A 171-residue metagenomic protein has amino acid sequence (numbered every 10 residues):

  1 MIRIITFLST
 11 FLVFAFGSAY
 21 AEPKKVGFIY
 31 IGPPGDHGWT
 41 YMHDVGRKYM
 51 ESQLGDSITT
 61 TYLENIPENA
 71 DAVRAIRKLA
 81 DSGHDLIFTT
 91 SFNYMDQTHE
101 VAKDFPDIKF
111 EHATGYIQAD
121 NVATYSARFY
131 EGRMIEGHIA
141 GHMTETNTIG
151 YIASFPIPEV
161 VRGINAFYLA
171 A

Functional and structural regions predicted by a protein language model:
M1-I4: Positively charged n-region of N-terminal signal peptides that target proteins for export
T6-A15: Bacterial N-terminal signal peptides
F16-A21: Sec/Tat signal peptide C-region and signal peptidase I cleavage site
G27-G46, M50-L54, Y62-A72, F92 (+1 more regions): Extracytoplasmic "Venus flytrap"
R47, I135-A171: An alpha-beta-alpha
N69-H84: Short, well-structured alpha-helical segments in soluble
G83-S91, E111-A113: Periplasmic-binding protein-like
K103-A127: Flexible loop/hinge segments that line or gate small-molecule binding clefts
